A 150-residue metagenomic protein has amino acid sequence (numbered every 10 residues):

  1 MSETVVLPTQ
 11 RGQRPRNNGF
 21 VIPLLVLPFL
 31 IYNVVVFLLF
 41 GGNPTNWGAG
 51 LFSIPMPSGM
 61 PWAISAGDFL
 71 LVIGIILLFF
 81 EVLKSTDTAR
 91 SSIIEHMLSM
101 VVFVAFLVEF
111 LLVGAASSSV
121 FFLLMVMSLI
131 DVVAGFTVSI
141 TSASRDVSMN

Functional and structural regions predicted by a protein language model:
M1-P15: Short, Lys/Arg-rich, polar N-terminal cytosolic tail immediately upstream of the first transmembrane signal-anchor
V6-T9, L78-A89, V138: C-terminal ends of transmembrane helices
G19-V26, R90-M100: Cytoplasmic-side transmembrane-helix entry/capping segments in multi-pass membrane proteins
P23-A63: Membrane-helix boundary elements
W62-G74, E95-L98, F122-L124: Structural signature of hydrophobic alpha-helical transmembrane segments
L77-L78, V101-E109: Hydrophobic, membrane-inserted alpha-helices
A105-L123: Membrane-helix boundary connector in multi-pass membrane proteins
V126-G135: Alpha-helical transmembrane segments and their membrane-interface exit regions
